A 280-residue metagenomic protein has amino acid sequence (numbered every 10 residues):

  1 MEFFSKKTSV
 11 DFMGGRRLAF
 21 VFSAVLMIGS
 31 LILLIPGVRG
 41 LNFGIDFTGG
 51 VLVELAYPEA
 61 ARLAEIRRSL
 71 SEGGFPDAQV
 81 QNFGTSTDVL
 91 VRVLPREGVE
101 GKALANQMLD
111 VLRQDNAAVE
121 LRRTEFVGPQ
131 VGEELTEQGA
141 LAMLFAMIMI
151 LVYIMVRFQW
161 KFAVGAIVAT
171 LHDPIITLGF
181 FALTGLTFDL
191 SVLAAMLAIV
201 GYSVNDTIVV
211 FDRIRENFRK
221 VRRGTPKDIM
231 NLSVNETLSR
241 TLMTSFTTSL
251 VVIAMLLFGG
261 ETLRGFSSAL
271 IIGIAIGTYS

Functional and structural regions predicted by a protein language model:
M1-S280: A structural signal for conserved, well-ordered secondary-structure elements that form binding/interaction cores
